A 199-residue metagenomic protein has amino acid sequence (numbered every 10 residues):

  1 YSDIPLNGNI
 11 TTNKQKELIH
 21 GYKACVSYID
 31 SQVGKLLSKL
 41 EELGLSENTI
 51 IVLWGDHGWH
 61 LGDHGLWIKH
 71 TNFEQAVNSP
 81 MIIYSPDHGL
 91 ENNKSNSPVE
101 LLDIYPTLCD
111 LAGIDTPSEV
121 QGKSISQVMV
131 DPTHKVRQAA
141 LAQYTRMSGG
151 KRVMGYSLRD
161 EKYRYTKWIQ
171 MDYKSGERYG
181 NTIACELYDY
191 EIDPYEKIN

Functional and structural regions predicted by a protein language model:
Y1-P98, L111-E119, K174-C185, E196: Active-site-proximal cap/lid insertion segments
H57-D63, G89, L102-Y105, D110-Y190 (+1 more regions): C-terminal cap/loop subdomain of S1 sulfatases and analogous C-terminal strand-loop tails that border
